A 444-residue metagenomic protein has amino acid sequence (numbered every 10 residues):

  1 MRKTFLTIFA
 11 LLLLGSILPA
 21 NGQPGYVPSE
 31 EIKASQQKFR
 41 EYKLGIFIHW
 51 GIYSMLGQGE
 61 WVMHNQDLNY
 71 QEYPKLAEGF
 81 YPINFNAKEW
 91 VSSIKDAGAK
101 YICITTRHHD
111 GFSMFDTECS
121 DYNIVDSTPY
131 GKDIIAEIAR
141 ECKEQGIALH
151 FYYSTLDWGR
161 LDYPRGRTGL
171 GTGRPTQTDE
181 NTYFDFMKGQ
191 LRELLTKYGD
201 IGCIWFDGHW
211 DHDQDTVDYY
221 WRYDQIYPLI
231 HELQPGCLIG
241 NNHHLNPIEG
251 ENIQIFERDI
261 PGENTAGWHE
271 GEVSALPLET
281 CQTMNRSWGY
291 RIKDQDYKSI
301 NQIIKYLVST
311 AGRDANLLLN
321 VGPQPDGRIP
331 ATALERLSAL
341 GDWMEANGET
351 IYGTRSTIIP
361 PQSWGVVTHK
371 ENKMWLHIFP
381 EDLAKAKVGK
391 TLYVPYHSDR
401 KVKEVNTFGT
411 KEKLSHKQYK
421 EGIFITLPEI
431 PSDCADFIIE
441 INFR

Functional and structural regions predicted by a protein language model:
M1-P24: Bacterial Sec-dependent N-terminal signal peptides
Q23-R444: Mature catalytic domains of secreted/periplasmic carbohydrate-active enzymes
